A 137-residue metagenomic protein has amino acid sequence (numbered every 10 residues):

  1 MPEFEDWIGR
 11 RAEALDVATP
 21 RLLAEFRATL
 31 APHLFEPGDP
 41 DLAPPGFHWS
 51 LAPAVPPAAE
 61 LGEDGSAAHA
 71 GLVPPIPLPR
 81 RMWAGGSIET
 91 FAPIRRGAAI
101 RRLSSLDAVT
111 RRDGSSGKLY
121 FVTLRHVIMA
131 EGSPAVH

Functional and structural regions predicted by a protein language model:
M1-A99: Hydrophobic, proline/glycine-rich low-complexity stretches
M1-R11, W83-H137: HotDog/MaoC-like acyl-thioester-processing domains
